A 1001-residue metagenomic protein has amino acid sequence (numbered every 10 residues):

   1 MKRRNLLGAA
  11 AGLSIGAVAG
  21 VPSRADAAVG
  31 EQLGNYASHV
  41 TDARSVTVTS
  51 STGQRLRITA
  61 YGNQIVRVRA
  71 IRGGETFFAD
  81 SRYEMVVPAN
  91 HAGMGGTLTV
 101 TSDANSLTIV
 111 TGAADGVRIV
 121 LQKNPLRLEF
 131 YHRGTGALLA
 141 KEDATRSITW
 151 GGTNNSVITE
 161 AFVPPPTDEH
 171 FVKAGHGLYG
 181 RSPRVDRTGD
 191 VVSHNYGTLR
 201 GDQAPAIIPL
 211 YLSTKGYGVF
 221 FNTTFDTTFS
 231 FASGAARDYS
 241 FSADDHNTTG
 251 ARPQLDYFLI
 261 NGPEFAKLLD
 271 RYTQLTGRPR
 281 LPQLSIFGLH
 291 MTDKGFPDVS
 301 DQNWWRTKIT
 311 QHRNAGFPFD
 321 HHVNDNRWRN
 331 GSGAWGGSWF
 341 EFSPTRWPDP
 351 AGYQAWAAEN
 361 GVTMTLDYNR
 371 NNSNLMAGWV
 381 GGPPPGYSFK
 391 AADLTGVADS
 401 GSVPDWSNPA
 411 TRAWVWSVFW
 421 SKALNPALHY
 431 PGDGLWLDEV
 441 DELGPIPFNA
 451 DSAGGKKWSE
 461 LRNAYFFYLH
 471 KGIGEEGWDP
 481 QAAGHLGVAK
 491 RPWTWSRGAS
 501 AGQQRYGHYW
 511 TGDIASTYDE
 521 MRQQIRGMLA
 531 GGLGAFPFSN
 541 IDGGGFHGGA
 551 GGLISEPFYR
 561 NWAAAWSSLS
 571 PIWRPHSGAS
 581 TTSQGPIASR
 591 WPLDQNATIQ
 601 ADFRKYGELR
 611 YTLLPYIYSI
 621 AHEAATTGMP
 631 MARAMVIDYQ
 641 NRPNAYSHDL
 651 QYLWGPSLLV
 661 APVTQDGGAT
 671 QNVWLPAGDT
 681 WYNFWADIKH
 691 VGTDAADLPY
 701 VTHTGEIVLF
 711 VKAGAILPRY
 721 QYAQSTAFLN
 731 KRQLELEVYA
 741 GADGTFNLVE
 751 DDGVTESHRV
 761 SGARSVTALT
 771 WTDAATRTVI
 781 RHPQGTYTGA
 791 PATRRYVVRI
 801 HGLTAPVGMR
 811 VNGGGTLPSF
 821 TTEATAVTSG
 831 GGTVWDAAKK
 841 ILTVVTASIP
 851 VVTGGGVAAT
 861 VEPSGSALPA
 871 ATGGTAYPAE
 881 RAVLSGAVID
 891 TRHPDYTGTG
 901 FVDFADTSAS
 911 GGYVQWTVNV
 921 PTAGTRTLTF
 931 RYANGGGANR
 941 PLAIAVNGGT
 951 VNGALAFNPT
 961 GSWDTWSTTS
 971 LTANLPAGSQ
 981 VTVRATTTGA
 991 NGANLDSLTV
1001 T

Functional and structural regions predicted by a protein language model:
N5-A25: N-terminal export signals
V29-S38, T59-T108, W150-G151: A low-complexity, Ser/Thr/Gly/Pro-enriched, surface-exposed linker/loop concept that marks segments flanking
S50, H91-I286, T292-G295, Q302-N303 (+4 more regions): Catalytic and substrate-binding clefts that recognize carbohydrates or anionic sugar/phosphate headgroups
I58, I109-T111, G116, L659-A661 (+1 more regions): Short, well-ordered beta-strand segments enriched in hydrophobic/aromatic residues
P318-F603, D638-Q640, W654: Aromatic- and carboxylate-enriched substrate-binding clefts and catalytic-loop regions of carbohydrate-active enzymes
E476, A501-Q503, G507-H508, G531-I541 (+4 more regions): Catalytic core of carbohydrate-active enzymes
D697-L736, A826-A867: C-terminal beta-strand-rich structural cap/linker in extracellular carbohydrate-active enzymes
G865-T1001: Extracytoplasmic
